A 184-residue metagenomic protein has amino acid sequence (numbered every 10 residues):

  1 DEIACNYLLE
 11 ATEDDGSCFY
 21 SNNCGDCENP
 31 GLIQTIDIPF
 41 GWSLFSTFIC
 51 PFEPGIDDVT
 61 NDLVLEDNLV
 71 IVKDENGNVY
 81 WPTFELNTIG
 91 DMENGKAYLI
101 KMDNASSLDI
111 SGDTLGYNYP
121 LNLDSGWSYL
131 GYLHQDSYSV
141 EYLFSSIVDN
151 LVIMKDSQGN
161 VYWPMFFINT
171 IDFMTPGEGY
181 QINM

Functional and structural regions predicted by a protein language model:
D1-M184: Primarily marks secretory-pathway-exposed extracellular/lumenal segments that are disulfide- and glycosylation-prone
